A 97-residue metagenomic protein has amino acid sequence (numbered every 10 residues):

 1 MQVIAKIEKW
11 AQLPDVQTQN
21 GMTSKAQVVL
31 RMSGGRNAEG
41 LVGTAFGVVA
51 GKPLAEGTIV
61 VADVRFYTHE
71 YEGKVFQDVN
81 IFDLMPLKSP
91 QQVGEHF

Functional and structural regions predicted by a protein language model:
M1-F97: Single-stranded nucleic acid-binding surfaces, predominantly the OB-fold ssDNA-binding core
